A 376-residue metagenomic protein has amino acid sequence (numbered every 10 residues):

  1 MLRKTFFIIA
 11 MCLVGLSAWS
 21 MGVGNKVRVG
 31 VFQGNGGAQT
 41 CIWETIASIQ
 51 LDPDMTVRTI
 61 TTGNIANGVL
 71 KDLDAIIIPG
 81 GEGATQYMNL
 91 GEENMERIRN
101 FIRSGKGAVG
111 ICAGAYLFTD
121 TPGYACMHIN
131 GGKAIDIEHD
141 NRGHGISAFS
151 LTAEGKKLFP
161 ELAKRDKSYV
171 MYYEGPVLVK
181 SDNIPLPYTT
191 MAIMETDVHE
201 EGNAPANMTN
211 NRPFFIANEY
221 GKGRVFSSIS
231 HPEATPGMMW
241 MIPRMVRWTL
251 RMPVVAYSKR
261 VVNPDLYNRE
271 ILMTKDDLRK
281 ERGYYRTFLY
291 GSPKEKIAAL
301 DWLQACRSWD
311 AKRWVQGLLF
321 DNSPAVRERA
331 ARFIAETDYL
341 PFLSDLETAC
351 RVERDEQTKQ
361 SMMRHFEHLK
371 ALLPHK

Functional and structural regions predicted by a protein language model:
S20-D72: Aromatic-Pro/Gly-enriched surface loop or interdomain linker that acts as a lid/target-recognition segment
V23-V27, R99, C126, R212 (+2 more regions): Extracellular ligand-binding/catalytic regions of CAZymes and related secreted enzymes and adhesion modules
A84-A163: A glycine-rich, often tryptophan-bearing local segment used as a flexible ligand/cofactor-contacting loop or short
S147-G221, I229-P236: Catalytic beta-strand/loop cores that center a nucleophilic Ser/Cys/Thr and support acyl-enzyme chemistry
L278-R286, S308-F320, Y339-C350, L373-K376: Amphipathic alpha-helical scaffolding segments comprising HEAT/armadillo-like alpha-solenoid repeats
G291-S292, N322-S323, R354-D355: Short inter-helical turns and helix N-cap capping residues of alpha-solenoid HEAT/ARM repeat scaffolds
